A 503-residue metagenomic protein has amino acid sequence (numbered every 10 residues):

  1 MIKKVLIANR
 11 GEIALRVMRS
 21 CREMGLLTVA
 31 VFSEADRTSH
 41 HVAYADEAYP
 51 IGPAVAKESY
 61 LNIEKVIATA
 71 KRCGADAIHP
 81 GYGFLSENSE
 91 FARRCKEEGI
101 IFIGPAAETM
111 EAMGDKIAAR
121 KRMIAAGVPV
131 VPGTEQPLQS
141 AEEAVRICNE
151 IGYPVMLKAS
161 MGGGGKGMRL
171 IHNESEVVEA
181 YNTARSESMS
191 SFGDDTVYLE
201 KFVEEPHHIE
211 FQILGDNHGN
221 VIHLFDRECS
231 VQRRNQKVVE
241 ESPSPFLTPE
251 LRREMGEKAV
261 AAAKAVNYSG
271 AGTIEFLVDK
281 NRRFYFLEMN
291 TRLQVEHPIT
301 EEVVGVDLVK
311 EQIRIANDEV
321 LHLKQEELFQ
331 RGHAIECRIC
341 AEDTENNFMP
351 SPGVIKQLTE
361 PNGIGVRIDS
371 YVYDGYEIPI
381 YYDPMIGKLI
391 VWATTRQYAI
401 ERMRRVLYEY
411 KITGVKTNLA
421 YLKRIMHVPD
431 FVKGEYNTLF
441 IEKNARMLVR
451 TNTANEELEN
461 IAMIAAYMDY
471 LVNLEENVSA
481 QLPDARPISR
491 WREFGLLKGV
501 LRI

Functional and structural regions predicted by a protein language model:
M1-I274, V278-N290, Q294: N-terminal beta-alpha lobe that positions the nucleotide/phosphoryl donor in ATP/NTP-coupled carboxylate activation
P298-T300, V304-I503: Catalytic cores of soluble metabolic enzymes centered on carboxylation/carboxyl-transfer
